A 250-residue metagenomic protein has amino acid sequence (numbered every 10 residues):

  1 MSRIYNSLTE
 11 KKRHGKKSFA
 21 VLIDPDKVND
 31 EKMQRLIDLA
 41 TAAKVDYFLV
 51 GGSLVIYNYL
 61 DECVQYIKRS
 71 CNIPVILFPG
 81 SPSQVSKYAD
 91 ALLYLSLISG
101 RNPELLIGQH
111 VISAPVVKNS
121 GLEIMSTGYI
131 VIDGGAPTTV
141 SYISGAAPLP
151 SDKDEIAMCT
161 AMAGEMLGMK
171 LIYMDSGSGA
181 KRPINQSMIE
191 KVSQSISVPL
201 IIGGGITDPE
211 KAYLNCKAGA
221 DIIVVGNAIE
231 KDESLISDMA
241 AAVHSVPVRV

Functional and structural regions predicted by a protein language model:
M1-I23, S113-S126, D133, V250: N-terminal amphipathic alpha-helix/helix-capping segment at the start of soluble metabolic enzymes
K17-M33, P79-S81, V131-A157, I202-T207: Active-site mouth loops of central-metabolism enzymes
F19-I23, F48-V50, V75-L77, L92-Y94 (+4 more regions): Hydrophobic faces of well-ordered beta-strands that scaffold small-molecule active sites in alpha/beta enzyme cores
L49-V55, A91, L95-L106, S176-G179 (+2 more regions): Glycine-rich phosphate-binding active-site loops on the catalytic face of alpha/beta enzymes
V64-K68, A228-V250: C-terminal helical cap(s) of enzyme catalytic domains, especially alpha/beta-barrels
L77, S81-L95, S195-V225: Catalytic cores of alpha/beta
Q84-M166: Conserved anion-binding
I143-I189, E230-K231, L235: Glycine/Thr-rich beta-alpha phosphate-binding loop at enzyme active sites
